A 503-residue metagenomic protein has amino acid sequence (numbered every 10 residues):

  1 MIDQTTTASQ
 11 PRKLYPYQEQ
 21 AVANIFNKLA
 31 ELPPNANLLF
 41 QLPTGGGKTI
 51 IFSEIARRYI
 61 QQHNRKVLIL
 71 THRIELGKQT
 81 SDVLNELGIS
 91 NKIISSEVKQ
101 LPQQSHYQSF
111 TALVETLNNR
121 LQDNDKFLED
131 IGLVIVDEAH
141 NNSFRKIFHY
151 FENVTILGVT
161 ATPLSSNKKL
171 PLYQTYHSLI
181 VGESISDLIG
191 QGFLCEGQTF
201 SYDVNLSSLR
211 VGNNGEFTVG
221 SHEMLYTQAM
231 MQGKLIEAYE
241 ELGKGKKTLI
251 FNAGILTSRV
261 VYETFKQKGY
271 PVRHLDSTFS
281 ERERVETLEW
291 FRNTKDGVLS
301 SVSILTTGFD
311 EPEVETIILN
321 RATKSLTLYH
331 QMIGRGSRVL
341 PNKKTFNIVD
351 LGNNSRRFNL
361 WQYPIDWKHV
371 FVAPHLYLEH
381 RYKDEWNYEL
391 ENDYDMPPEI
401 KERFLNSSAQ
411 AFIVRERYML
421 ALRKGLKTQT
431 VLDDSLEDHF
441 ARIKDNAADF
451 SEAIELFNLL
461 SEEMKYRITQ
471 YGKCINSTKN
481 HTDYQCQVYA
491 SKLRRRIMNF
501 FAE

Functional and structural regions predicted by a protein language model:
M1-Q41: Conserved pre-motif I regulatory segment
L32-I55, F251: Walker A/P-loop
K78, I93-S105, Q122, R259-E263 (+1 more regions): Conserved helicase ATPase core of P-loop NTP-dependent helicases/translocases
H140-T199: Post-DEXD/H (motif II) to motif III coupling segment of the RecA-like Helicase ATP-binding lobe
L179-N252: Conserved interdomain linker/interface between the two RecA-like ATPase lobes of SF2 helicase motors
E240, K247, T257, L360-E503: Long, largely alpha-helical accessory region at the distal end of helicase-like NTP-driven motors
G297-S301, L305-T323, L328-R335, T345-L351: A short beta-strand element within the Helicase C-terminal
L328, R335-H369: Conserved segment of the helicase C-terminal RecA-like domain
